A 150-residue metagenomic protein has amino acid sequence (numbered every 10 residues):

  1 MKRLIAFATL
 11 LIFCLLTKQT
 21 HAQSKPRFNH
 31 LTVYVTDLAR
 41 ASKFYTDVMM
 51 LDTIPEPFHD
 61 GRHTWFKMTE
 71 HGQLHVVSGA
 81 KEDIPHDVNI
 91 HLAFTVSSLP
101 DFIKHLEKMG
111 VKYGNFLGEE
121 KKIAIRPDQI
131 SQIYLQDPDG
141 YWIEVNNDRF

Functional and structural regions predicted by a protein language model:
M1-S24: Bacterial Sec-dependent N-terminal signal peptides
T20-A39, I90-L92: N-terminal beta-strand motif that seeds the catalytic metal site of vicinal oxygen chelate
V33-Q73: Core segments of cupin and vicinal oxygen chelate
D37-A39, L92-D139, F150: Vicinal oxygen chelate
D60, V88, Q129: Exposed loop/turn and edge beta-strand positions of beta-sandwich/beta-sheet ligand-binding modules
H63-M109: Mid-chain, structured segments of secreted extracytoplasmic proteins
